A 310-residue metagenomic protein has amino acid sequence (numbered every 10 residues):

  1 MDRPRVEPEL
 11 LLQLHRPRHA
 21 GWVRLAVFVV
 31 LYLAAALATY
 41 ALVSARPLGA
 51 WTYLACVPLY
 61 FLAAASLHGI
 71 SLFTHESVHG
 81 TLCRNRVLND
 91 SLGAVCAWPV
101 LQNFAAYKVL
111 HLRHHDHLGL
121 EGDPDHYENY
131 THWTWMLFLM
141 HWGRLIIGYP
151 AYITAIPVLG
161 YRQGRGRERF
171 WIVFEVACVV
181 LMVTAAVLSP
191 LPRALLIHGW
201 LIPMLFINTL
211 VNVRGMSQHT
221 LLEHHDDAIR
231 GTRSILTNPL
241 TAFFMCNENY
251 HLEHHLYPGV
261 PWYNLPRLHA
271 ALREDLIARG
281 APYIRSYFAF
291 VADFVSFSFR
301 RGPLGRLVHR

Functional and structural regions predicted by a protein language model:
M1-A63, A97-H198, W262-R310: Non-catalytic, topology-defining segments of multipass membrane proteins
A41-R46, S77-N85, R162, T220-H225: Membrane-interface elements of multi-pass transporters and channels
L62-T74, N103-Y107, Y152, G199-D226: Transmembrane alpha-helical segments that form the membrane-embedded catalytic/substrate-channel core of multi-pass
I70-H79, Y107-G119, R214-E223, F244-V260: Histidine-centered catalytic micro-motifs
F73-S91, G122-E128: Aspartate-rich (DDxxD/NDxxD/DxxxD) Mg2+/diphosphate-binding motifs and their adjoining helix-loop segments
C83-S91, N103-A106, L201, L205 (+1 more regions): Short acidic-hydrophobic sequence patches enriched in Asp/Glu that either
R86, D90-C96, D227-P239: Membrane-cytosol interface motif
Q163-T220, G231-P239, F243-Y250: C-terminal membrane-associated helical module and adjoining short loops/tails
